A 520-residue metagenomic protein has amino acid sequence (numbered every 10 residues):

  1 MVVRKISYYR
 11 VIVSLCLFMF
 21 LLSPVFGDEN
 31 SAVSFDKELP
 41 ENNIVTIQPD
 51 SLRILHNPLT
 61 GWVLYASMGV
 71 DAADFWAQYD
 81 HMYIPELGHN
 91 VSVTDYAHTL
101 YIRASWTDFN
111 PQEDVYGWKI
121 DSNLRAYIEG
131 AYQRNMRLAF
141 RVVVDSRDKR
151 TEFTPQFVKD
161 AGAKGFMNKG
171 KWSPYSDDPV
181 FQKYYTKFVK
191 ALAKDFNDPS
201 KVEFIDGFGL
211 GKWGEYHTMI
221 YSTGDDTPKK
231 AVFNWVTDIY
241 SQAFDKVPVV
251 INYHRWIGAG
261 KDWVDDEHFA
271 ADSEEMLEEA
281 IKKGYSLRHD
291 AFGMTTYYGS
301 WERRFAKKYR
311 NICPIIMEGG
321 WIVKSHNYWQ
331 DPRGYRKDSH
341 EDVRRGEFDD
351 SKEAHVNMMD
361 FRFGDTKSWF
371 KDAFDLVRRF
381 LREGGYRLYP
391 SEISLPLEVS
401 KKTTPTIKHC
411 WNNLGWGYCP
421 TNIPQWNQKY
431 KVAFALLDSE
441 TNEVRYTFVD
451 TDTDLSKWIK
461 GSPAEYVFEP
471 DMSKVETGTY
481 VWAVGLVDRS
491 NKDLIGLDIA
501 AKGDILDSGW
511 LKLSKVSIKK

Functional and structural regions predicted by a protein language model:
V2-V13: Bacterial N-terminal signal peptides that target proteins for export
I12-P24: Bacterial N-terminal signal peptides
S34-I84, Y132, F208-G214, M219-D365: Catalytic-core regions of glycoside hydrolase
L87-F166, T227-P248: Aromatic-lined substrate-binding rim segments of carbohydrate-active enzymes
L100, L192, I205, Y240 (+2 more regions): Conserved, mostly hydrophobic/aromatic
K164-F181, Y185-D226: Active-site groove signature of glycoside hydrolases
V343-L395: Catalytic cores of secreted or luminal carbohydrate-active enzymes
R382-K520: Extracellular/luminal regions of secreted and cell-surface proteins that mediate adhesion/ECM remodeling
